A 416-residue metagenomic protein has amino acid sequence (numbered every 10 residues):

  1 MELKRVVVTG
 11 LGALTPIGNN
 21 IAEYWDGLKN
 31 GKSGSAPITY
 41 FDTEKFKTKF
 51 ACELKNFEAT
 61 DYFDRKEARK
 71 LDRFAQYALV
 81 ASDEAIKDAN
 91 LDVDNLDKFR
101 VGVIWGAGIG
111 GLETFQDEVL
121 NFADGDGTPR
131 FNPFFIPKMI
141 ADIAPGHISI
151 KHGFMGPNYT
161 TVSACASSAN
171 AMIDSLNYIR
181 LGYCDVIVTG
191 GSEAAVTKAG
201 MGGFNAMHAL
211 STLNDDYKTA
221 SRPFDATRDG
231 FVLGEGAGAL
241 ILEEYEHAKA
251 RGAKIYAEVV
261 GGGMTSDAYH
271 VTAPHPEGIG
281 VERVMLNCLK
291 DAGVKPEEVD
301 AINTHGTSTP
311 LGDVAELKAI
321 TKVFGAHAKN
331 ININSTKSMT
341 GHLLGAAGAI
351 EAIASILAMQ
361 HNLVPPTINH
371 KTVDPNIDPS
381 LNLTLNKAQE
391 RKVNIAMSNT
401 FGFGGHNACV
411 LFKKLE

Functional and structural regions predicted by a protein language model:
M1-E67, A89, E246-E258, I353-T367 (+1 more regions): ACP-dependent fatty acid/polyketide chain-elongation machinery
M1-V8, V93-K98, A292-E298, K329 (+1 more regions): Flexible, low-complexity linker/loop segments at domain and module junctions
R5-T9, A36, D215-A292, D300-A301: Condensing-enzyme catalytic core mediating Claisen C-C bond formation in acyl metabolism
V8, E23-W25, K29-S163, S192-G203 (+1 more regions): Conserved beta-ketoacyl condensing-enzyme motif
A22-G27, E113-T128, Y178-L181, M201-N214 (+3 more regions): A glycine- and small-aliphatic-rich helix-loop capping segment at beta-alpha/alpha-beta transitions that lines
A78-L91, A144-P145, S149-H152, N158-E193 (+5 more regions): Active-site-proximal alpha-helical scaffold in enzymes
G125-N132, I173, N177, E193-A250 (+2 more regions): Glycine-/small-residue-rich "gating" segment that lines the acyl/pantetheine channel and substrate pocket
Y183-D229, G262-P276, G306-D313, N330-L381: Acyl-CoA/ACP chain-elongation machinery
